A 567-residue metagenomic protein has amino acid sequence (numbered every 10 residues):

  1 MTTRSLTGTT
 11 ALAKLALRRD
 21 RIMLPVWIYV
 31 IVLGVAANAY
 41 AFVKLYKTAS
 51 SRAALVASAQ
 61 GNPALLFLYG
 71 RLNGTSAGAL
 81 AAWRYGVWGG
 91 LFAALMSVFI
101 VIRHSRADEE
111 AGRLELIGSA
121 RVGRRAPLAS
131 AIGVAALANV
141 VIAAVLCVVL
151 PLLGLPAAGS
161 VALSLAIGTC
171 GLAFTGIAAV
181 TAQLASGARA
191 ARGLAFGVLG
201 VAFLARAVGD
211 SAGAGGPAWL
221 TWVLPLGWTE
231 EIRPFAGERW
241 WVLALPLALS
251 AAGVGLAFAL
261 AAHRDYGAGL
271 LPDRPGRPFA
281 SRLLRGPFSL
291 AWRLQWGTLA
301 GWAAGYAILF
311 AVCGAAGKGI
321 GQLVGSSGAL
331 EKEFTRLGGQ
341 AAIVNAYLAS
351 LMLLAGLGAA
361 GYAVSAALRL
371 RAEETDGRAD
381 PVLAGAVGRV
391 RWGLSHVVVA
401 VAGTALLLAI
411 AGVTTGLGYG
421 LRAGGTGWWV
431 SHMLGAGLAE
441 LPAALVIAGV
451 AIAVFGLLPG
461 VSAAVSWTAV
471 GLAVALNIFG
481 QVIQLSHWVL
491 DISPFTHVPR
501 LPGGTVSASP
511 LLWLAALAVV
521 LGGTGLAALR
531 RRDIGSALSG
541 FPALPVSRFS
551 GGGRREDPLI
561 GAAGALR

Functional and structural regions predicted by a protein language model:
M1-V32, G267-Y306: Aromatic- and glycine-rich beta-strand/loop motifs that create alpha-glucan
S5, F42-G74, V201-L256, L260 (+3 more regions): Terminal transmembrane helical anchor/hairpin motif
I22-G61, G89-A94, L194-A207, T298-G321 (+3 more regions): Hydrophobic alpha-helical transmembrane segments of multi-pass membrane transport/permease proteins
L33-Y46, A93, V134-L271, I478-Q484: Transmembrane-helix bundle segments that line or gate the permeation/cavity pathway in multi-pass membrane proteins
A81-A107, L146, A346-L370: Long, hydrophobic alpha-helical segments
V98-A120, L330, V364-L383: Transmembrane helix boundary and interhelical loop/hinge segments in multi-pass membrane proteins
E115, G267-P287, G328-K332, G377-G388 (+1 more regions): Juxtamembrane inter-helical linkers in multi-pass membrane proteins
G133-R189, V398-I452, L512-A516: Secretory targeting signals
